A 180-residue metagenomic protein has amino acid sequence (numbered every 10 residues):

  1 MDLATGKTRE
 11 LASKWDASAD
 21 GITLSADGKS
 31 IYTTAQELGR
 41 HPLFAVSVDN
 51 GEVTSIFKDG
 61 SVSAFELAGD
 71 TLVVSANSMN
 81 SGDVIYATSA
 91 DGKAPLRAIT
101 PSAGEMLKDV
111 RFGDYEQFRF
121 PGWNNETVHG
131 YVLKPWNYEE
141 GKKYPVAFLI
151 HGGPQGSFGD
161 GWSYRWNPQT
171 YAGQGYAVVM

Functional and structural regions predicted by a protein language model:
M1, P42-F44, V84-Y86: A short loop-to-beta-strand structural motif that recurs across blades of beta-propeller domains
M1-D27, A35-Q36, V46-S63, A90-D114: Multi-bladed beta-propeller domains
G6-R9, K29, H41, D83 (+1 more regions): Glycine-centered loop/turn positions within well-structured domains that cap or flank conserved ligand/cofactor-binding
L11, S30-I31, L72-V73: Hydrophobic beta-strand positions that form the internal "hydrophobic ladder" of WD40/Gbeta-like beta-propeller blades
Q36-H41, N77: Short loop/turn segments immediately following the C-termini of beta-strands
F44, E52-S55, A68, L72-V74: Oxidative protein folding and maturation machinery
E66-M180: Serine-hydrolase catalytic core recognition
